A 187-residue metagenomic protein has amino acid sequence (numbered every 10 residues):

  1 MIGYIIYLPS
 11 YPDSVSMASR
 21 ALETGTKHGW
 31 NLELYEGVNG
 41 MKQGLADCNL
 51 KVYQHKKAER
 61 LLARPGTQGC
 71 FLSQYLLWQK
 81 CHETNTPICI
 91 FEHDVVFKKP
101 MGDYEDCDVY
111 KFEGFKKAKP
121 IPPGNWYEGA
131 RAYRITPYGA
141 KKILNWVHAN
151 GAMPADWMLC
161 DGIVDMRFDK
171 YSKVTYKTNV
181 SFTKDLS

Functional and structural regions predicted by a protein language model:
M1-F91, V95-S187: An acidic/histidine-cluster motif and surrounding catalytic segment that typifies divalent-metal-assisted enzyme active
